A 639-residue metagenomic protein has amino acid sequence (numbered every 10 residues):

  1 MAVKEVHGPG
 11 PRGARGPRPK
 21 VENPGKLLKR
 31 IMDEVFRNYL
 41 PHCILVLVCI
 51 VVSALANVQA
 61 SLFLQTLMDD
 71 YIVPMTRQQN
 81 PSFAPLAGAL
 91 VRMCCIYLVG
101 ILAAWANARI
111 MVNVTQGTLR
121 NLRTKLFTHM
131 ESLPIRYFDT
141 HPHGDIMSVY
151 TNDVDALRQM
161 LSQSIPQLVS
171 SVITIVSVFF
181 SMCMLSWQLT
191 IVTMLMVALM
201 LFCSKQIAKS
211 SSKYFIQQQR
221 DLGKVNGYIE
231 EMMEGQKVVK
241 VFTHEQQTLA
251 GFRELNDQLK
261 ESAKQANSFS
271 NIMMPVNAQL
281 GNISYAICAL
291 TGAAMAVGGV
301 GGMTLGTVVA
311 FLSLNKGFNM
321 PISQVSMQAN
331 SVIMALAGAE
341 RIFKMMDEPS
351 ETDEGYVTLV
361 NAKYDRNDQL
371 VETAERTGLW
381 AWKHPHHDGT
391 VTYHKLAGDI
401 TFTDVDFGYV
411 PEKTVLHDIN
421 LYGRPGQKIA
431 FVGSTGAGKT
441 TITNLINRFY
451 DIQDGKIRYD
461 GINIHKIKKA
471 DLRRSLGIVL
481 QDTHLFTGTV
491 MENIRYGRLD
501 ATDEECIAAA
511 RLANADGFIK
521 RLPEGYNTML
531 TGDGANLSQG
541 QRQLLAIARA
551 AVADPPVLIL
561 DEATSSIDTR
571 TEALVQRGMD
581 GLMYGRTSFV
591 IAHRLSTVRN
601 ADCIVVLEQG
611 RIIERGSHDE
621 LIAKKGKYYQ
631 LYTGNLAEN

Functional and structural regions predicted by a protein language model:
M1-N57, I72-M93, N107-M111, T115 (+9 more regions): Membrane-integrated ABC transporters
G10-P19, Q116, T124-S148, N152-A156 (+5 more regions): Short intracellular "coupling" helices and adjacent cytoplasmic loop segments at the cytosolic face of multi-pass
P17-G25, C49, A56-I72, A87 (+13 more regions): Juxtamembrane helix-loop junctions of ABC transporter transmembrane domains
R37-L40, I135-R136, V154-L161, I165 (+6 more regions): An intracellular "coupling" helix at the cytosolic face of ABC transporter transmembrane type-1 domains
N38, H42-L55, Q59, I96 (+3 more regions): Transmembrane helices of ABC transporter permease
P74, S181-L195, Q265, F269-E340 (+2 more regions): Helix-loop-helix
D145, V149, M160, N271 (+3 more regions): N-terminal turn
A362-N639: ABC-type nucleotide-binding domain
